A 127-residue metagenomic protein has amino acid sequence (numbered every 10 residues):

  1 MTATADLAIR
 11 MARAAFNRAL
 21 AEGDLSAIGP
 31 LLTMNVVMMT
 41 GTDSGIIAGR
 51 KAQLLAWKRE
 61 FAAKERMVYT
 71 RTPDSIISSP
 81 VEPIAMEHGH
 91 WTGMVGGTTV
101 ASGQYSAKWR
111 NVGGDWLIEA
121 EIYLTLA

Functional and structural regions predicted by a protein language model:
D6-L7, L25-P80: A solvent-exposed, acidic/Ser-Thr-rich amphipathic alpha-helical stretch
I9, A101-S102: Membrane-spanning beta-strands of outer-membrane beta-barrel proteins
K64, G93-V100: Short, cysteine-centered beta-strand-loop-beta hairpins and adjacent loop/turn segments enriched in charged/polar
S79-V81, V95, V112: Structural motif
E82-W91: A short hydrophobic beta-strand element
S102-A127: Short beta-strand edge/turn micro-motifs at domain boundaries
